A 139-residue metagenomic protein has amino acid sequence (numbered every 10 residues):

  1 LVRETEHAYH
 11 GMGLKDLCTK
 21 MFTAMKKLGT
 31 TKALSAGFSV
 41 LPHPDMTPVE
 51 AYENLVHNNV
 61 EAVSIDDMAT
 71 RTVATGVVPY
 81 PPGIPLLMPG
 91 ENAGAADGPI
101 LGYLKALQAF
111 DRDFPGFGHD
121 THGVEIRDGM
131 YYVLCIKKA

Functional and structural regions predicted by a protein language model:
L1-A139: Non-catalytic terminal extensions of PLP-dependent enzymes
